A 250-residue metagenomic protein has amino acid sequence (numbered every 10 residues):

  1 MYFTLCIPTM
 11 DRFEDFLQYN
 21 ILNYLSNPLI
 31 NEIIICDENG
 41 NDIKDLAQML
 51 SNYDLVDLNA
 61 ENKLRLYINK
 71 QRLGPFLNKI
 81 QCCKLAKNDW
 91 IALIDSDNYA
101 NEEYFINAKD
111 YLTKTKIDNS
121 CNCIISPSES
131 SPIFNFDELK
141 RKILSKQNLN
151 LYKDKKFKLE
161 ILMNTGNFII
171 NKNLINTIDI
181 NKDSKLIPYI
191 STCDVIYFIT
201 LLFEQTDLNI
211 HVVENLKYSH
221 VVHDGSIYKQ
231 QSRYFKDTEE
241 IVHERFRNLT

Functional and structural regions predicted by a protein language model:
R12-S26: Short, well-formed alpha-helical segments that are part of the catalytic scaffolds of diverse glycosyltransferases
C36-L50: A conserved acidic beta->alpha catalytic loop
N69-A86: Glycine-rich, basic loop-to-helix element that forms the pyrophosphate-binding segment of sugar-nucleotide handling
I91: Short aromatic/hydrophobic "clamp" motif used to bind/position activated sugar donors
N98-Y111: Acidic donor-binding/catalytic loop of UDP-sugar-dependent glycosyltransferases, especially processive GT2
I125-E138: Short beta-strand-to-loop element that shapes/binds the nucleotide-sugar donor at the catalytic cleft/hinge
P188-F198: Acidic donor-binding loop at a coil-to-helix junction in glycosyltransferase catalytic cores that engages
L216, H220-H223, K229-T250: Catalytic core of nucleotide-sugar-dependent glycosyltransferases
